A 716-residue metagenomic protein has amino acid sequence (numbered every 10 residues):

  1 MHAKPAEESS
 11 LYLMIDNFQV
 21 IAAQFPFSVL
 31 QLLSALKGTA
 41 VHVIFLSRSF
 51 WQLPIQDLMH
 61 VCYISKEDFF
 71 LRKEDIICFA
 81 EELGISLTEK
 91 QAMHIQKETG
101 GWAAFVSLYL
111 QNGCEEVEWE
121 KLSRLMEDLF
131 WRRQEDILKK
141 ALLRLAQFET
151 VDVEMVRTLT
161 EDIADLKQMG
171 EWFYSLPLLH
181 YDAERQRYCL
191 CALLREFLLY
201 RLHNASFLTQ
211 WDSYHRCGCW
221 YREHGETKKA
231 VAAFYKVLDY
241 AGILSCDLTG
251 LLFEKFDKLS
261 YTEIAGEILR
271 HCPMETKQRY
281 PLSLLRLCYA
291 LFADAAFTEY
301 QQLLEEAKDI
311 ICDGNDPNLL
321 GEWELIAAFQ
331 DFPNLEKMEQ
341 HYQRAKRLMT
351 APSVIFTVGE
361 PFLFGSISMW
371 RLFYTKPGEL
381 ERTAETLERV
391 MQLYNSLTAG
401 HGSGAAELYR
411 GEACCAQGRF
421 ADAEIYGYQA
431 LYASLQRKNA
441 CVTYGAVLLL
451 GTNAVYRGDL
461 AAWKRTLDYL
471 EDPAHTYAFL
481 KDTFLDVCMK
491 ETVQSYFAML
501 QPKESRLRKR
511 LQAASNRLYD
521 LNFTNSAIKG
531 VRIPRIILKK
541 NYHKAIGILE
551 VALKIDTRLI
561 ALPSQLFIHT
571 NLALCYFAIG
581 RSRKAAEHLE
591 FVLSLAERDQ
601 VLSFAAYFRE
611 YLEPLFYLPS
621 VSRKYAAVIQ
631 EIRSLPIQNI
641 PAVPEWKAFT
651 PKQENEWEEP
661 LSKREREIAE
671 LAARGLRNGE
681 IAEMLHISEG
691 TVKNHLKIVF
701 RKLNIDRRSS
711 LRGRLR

Functional and structural regions predicted by a protein language model:
K4-P26: Conserved P-loop NTPase "ATPase switch" module shared by AAA+ and STAND
Y12, S28-H94, A104-Y109, L194: Alpha-helical sensor/transducer elements of the RecA-like P-loop NTPase core
Y63, E81-K140, R144-V153, E161-D162 (+1 more regions): Amphipathic alpha-helical "lid/sensor" segments that cap RecA-like P-loop NTPase cores
K90, R124-N204, D212: C-terminal boundary/linker of central alpha/beta nucleotide-binding cores
N112-S123, V531-K539, H543-Q565, H569-K663 (+3 more regions): Linker/hinge segments immediately adjacent to helix-turn-helix/homeobox DNA-binding domains
L208-S283, A290, E299: Extended alpha-helical scaffolding segments used for macromolecular assembly and cargo binding
E275-A446: Internal alpha-solenoid helical repeat scaffolds
K647-K697, R701-D706, G713-R716: Helix-turn-helix DNA-binding segment
